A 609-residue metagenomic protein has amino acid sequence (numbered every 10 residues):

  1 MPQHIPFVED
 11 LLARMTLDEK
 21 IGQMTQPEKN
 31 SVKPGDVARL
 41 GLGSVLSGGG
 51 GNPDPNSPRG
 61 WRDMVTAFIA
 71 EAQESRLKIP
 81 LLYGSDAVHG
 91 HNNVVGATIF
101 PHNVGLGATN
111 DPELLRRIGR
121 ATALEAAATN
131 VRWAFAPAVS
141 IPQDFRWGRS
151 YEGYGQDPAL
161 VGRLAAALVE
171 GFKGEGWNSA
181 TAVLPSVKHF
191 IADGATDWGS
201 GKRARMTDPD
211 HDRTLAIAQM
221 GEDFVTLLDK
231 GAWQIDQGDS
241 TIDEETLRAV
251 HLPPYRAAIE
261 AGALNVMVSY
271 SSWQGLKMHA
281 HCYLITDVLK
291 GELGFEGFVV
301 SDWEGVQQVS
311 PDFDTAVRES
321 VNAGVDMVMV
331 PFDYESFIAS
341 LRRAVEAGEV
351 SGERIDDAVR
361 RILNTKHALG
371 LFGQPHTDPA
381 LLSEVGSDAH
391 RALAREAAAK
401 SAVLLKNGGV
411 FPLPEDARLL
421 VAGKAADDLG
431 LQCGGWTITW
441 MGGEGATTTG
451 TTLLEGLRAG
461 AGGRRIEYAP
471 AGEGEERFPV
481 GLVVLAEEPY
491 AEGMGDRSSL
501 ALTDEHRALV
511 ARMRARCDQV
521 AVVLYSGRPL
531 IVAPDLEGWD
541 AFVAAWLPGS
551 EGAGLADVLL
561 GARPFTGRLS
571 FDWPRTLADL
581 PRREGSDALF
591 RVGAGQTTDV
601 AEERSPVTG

Functional and structural regions predicted by a protein language model:
M1-G609: Glycoside hydrolase catalytic-domain context in secreted enzymes
